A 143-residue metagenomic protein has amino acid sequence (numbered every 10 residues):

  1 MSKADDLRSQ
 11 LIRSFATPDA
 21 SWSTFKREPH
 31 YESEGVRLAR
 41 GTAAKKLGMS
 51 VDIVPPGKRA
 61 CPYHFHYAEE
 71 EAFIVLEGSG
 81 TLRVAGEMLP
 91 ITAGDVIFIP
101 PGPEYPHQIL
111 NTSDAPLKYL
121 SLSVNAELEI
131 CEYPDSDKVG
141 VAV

Functional and structural regions predicted by a protein language model:
M1-K46, I130-V143: A short, N-terminal "cap"/entry segment at the start of jelly-roll beta-barrel domains of the cupin/DSBH fold
E32-R37, S50-H66, E104: Conserved short histidine dyad/triad with adjacent acidic residue
A43, A68, P103, D114-A115: Short strand-connecting beta-turns/loops that link adjacent beta-strands
V51-P55, H66-V84, L122-A126: Short, conserved beta-strand element in jelly-roll/cupin
P62, L82-R83, I99, P106-S113: Short beta-strand His + acidic residue motifs that chelate non-heme Fe in jelly-roll/DSBH and cupin folds
A85-G102: Short acidic-glycine-tyrosine-enriched beta hairpin
L110-V143: Double-stranded beta-helix
